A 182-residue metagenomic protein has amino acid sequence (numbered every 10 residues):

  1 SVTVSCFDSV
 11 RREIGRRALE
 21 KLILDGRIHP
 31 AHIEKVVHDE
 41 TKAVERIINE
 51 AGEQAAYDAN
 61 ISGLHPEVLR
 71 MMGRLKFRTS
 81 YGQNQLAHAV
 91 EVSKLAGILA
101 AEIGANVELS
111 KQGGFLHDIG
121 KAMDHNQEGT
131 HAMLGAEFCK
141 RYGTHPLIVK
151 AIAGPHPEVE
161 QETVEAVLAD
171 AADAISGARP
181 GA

Functional and structural regions predicted by a protein language model:
V2, L22-E40, V149-I152, A182: Interdomain boundary/hinge elements
V4-D8, D170-A172: Flexible glycine-/small-residue-rich
C6, E20-K21, Y57-S62, Q161: Nucleotide/phosphate-binding catalytic cleft detector across ATP-hydrolyzing and phosphate-transferring enzymes
S9-G26: Charge-rich, low-aromatic oligomerization/scaffolding segments with amphipathic character
D39-G52: Short, low-order "capping/linker" segments at domain edges
A56-E67, G104-A105, G143: Proline-centered turn/helix-capping motifs that create local helix->coil transitions or kinks
L69-A87, I119-K121: Active-site flanking loop/helix segments enriched in acidic
A87-E91, I98-A182: Divalent metal-dependent catalytic cores for phosphoryl transfer on phosphate-bearing substrates
